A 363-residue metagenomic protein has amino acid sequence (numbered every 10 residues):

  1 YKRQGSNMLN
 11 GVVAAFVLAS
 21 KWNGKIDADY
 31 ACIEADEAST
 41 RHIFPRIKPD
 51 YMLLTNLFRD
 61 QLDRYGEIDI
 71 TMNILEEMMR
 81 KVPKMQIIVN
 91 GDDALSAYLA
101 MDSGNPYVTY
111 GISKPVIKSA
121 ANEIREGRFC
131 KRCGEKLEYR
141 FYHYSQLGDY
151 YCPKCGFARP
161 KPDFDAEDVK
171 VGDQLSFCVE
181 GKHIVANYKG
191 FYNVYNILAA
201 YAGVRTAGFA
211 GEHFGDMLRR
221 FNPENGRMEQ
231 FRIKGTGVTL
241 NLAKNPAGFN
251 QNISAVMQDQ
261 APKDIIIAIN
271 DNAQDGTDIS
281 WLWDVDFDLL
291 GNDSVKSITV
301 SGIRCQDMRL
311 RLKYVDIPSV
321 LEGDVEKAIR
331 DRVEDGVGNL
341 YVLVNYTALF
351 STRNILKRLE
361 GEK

Functional and structural regions predicted by a protein language model:
K2-E167, G181, G190-L198, G211 (+1 more regions): ATP-dependent carboxylate-amine ligase catalytic core
G24, P45, S254-Q258, D286-L289 (+1 more regions): Short amphipathic alpha-helix with an adjacent loop that forms part of the alpha/beta core around
A28-A31, P83-I87, G237, N292-T299 (+1 more regions): Short active-site oxyanion
L62-D69, G276-I279, R353: Glycine/threonine-rich flexible loop motifs
A94-Y98, V116-K118, A273-T277, R304-L310 (+1 more regions): Short, charged/polar "capping" segments at the starts of alpha-helices and the immediately preceding loops
F157, V169-G172, G203-T239, A243: Gly/charged, well-structured mid-domain segments that form the phosphate/adenylate-handling core of ATP-dependent
L242-L321, L359-K363: Active-site beta-alpha connecting loops in nucleotide-dependent enzymes
V342-K363: Glycine/aspartate-rich loop-and-adjacent alpha/beta segment that forms the canonical ThDP
